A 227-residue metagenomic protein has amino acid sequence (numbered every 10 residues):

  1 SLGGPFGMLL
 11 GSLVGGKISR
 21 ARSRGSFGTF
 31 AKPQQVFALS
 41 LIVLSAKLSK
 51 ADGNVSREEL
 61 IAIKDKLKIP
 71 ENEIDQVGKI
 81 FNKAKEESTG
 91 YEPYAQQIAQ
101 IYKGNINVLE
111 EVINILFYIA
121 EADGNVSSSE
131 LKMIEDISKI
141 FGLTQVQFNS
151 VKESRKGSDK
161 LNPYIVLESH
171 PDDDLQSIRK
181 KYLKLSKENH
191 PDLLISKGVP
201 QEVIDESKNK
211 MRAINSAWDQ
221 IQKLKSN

Functional and structural regions predicted by a protein language model:
S1-K50, N54-N227: Small-residue-enriched hydrophobic alpha-helices in membranes
